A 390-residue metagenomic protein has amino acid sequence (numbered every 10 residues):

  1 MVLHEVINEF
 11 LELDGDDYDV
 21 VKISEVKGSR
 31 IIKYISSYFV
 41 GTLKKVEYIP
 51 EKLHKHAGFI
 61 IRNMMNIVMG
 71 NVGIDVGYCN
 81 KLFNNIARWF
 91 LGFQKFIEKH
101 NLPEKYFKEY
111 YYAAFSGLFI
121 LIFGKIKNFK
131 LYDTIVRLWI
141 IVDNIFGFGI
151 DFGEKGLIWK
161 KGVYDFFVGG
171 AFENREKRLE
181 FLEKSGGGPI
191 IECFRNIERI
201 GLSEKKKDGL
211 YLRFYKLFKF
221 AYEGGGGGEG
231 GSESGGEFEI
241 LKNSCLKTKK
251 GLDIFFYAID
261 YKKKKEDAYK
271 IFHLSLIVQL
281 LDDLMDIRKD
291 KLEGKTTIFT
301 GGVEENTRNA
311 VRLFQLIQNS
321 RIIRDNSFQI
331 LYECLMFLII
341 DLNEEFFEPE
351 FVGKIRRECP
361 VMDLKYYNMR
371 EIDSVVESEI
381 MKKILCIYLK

Functional and structural regions predicted by a protein language model:
M1-Y38: Intrinsically disordered, low-structural-confidence terminal and linker regions
L3-I7, E344-K390: Acidic, carboxylate-rich catalytic segments that either coordinate divalent cations
G15, V40-T42, H54-R62, K295 (+2 more regions): Charge-biased, low-complexity intrinsically disordered regions
G41-K105: An N-terminal, globular interaction/scaffold subdomain
L82-I140, N144-F148, F181-K291, I330-C334 (+2 more regions): All-alpha helical catalytic cores of prenyl diphosphate-utilizing isoprenoid enzymes
F152, G156-K161, M285-K291: Extended intrinsically disordered, low-complexity coil regions enriched in Ser, Thr, Gly, Ala and often Pro
K160-E198, E233-K247, K291-I322: Divalent-cation-assisted or electrostatically stabilized phosphate/pyrophosphate-binding catalytic cores
T307-N368: C-terminal structured domain segments
